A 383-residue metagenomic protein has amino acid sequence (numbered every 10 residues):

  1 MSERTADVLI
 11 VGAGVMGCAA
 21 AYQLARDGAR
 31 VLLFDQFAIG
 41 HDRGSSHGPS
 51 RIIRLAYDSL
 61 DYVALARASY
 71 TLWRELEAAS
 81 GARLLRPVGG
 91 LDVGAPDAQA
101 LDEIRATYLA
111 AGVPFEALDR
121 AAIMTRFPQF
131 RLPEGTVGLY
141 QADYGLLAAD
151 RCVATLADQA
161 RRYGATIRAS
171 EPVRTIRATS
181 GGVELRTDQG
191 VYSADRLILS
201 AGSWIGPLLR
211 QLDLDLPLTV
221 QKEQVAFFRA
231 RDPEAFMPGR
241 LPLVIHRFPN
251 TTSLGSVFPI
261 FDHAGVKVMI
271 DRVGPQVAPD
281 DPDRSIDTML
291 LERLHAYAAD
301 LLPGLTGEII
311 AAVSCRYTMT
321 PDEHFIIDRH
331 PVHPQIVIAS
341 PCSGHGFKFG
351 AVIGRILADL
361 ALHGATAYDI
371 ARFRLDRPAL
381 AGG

Functional and structural regions predicted by a protein language model:
S2-G14, L32: Beta1/beta-strand and adjacent pyrophosphate-binding region of the FAD-binding site in flavoprotein oxidoreductases
L9-V11, Y192-W204, G354: Short hydrophobic core segments
Y22-R26, R83-R86, S203-Q335: Active-site substrate-recognition segment that forms the wall of the catalytic cavity or substrate channel
A25-S45: Glycine-rich FAD pyrophosphate-binding loop
S50-R126, G135-T136, L254-G255: Dinucleotide-binding Rossmann-like beta1-alpha1 core, especially the glycine-rich loop that anchors the ADP
A64, D92-A100, L139-D158, D283-L290: Short beta-strand to alpha-helix junction loop
Y140-D195: Helical element adjacent to the flavin cofactor pocket in flavoenzyme catalytic cores
H295-G383: C-terminal catalytic lobe of FAD-dependent flavoproteins
